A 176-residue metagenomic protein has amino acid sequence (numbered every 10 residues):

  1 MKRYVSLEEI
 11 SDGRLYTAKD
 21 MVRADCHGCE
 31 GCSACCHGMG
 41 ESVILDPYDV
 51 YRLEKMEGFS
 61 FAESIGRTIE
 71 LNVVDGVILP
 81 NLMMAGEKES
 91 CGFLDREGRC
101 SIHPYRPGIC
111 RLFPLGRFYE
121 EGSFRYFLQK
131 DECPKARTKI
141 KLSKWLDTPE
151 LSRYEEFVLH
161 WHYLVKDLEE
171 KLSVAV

Functional and structural regions predicted by a protein language model:
M1-V176: Short loop/turn segments that flank or connect secondary-structure elements
